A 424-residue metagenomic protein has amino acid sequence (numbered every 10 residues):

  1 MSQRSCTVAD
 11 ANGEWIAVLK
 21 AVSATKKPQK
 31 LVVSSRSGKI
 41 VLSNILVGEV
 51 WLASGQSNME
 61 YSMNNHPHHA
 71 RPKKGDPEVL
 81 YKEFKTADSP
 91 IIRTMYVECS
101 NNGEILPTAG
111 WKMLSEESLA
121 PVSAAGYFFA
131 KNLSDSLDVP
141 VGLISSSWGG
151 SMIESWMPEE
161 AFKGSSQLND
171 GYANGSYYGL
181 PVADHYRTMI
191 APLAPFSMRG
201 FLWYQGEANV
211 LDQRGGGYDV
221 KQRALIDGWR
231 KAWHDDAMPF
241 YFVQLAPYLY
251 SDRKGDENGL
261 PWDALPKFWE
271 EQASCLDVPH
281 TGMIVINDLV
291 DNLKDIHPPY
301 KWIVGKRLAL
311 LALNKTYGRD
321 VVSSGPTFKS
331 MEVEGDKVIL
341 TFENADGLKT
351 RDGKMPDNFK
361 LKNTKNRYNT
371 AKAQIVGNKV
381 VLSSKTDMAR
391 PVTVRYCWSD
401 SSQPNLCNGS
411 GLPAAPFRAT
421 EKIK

Functional and structural regions predicted by a protein language model:
M1-K424: Cell-envelope and extracellular/periplasmic
